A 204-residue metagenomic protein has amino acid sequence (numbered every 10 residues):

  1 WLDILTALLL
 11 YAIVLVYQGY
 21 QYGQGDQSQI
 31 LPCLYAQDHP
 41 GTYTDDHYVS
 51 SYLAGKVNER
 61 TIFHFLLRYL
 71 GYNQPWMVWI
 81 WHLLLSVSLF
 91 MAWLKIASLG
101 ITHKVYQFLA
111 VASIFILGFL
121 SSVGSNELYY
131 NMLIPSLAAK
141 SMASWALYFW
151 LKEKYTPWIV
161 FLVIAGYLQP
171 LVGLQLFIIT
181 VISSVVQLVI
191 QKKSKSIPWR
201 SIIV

Functional and structural regions predicted by a protein language model:
W1-I13: Start-transfer (signal-anchor) and selected internal transmembrane alpha helices of multi-pass inner/ER membrane
W1-I4, W76-I80, Y129-L137, Y155 (+3 more regions): Hydrophobic, aromatic-rich alpha-helical transmembrane segments and their membrane-interface anchor motifs
A12-S113, S122-S144, Y167-V172: Active-site lumenal/periplasmic loops and adjacent helix-entry segments of GT-C-fold, multi-pass membrane
F90, L94, S98, S144-K152 (+1 more regions): Hydrophobic transmembrane alpha-helices
A97-V105, K154, V189-S194: Membrane-interfacial segments
A138-P157, I190-K193: Membrane-interface transmembrane helices that cradle and orient dolichyl/undecaprenyl
L147-F149, P157-L171, T180-V181, V204: Membrane-interface alpha helices of multi-pass inner-membrane proteins
L176-V204: Perimembrane helix-loop-helix junctions
